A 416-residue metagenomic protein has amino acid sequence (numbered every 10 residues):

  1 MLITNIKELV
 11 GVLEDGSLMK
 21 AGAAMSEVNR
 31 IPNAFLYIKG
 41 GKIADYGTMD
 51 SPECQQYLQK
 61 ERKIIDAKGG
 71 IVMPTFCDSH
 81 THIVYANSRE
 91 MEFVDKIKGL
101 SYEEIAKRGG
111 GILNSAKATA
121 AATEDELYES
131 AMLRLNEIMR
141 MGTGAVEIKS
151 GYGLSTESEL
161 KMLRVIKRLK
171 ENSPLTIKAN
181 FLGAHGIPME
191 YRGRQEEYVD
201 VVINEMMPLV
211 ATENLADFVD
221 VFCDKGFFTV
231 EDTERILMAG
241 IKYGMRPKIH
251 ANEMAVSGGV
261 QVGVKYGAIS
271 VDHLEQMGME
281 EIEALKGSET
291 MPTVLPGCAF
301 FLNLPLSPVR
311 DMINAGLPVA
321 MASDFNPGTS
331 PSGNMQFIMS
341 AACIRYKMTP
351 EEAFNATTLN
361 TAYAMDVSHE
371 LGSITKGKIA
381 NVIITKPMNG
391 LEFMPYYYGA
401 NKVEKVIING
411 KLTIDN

Functional and structural regions predicted by a protein language model:
M1-Q55: N-terminal metal-binding scaffold of metallo-dependent hydrolase/deaminase domains
L2, R62-D66, V406: Conserved beta-strand scaffold positions in the cores of enzyme catalytic domains, especially in NTP/NDP-utilizing
I6, L36, G41, G69 (+14 more regions): Divalent metal-coordination and catalytic microenvironments
N29-P32, L58-Q59, G399-N401: Short, small/polar residue-rich loop motifs at catalytic or cofactor-binding pockets
R62-S130: Metal-associated gating/positioning segment near the N- to mid-region
S115-S130, N136-E137, G144-S257: Metal-coordinating catalytic core of metallo-dependent amide/deamination hydrolases
R246, V256-S373, T385-E392, Y397-Y398 (+1 more regions): Active-site-adjacent C-terminal substructures of enzyme catalytic domains
N401-N416: Short peripheral tails and domain-boundary helices/loops at the edges of structured domains
